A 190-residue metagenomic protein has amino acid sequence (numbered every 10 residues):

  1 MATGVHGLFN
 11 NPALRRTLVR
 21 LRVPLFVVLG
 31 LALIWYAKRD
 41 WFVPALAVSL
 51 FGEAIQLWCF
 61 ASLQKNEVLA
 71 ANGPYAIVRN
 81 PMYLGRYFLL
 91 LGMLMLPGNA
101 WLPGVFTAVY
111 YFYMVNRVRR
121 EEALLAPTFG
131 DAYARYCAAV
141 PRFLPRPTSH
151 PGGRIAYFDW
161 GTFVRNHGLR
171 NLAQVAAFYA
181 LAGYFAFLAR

Functional and structural regions predicted by a protein language model:
M1-N72, Y87-R190: Membrane-anchoring alpha-helices and their flanking helix-loop junctions
G73-A76, N80-Y87: Glycine-rich acyl-CoA binding loop
